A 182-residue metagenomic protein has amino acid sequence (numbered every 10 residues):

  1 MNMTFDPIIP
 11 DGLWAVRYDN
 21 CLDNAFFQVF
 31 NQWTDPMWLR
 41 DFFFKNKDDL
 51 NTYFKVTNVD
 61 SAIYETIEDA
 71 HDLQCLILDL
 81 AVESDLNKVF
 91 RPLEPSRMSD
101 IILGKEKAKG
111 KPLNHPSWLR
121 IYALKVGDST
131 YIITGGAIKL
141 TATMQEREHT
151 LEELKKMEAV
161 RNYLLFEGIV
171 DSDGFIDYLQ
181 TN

Functional and structural regions predicted by a protein language model:
M1-I77, V82-K109, I169, F175-I176 (+1 more regions): An acidic, glycine-rich, mixed-charge low-complexity segment common to nucleic-acid enzymes
D100-T181: Conserved binding-pocket/active-site segment within a compact domain
